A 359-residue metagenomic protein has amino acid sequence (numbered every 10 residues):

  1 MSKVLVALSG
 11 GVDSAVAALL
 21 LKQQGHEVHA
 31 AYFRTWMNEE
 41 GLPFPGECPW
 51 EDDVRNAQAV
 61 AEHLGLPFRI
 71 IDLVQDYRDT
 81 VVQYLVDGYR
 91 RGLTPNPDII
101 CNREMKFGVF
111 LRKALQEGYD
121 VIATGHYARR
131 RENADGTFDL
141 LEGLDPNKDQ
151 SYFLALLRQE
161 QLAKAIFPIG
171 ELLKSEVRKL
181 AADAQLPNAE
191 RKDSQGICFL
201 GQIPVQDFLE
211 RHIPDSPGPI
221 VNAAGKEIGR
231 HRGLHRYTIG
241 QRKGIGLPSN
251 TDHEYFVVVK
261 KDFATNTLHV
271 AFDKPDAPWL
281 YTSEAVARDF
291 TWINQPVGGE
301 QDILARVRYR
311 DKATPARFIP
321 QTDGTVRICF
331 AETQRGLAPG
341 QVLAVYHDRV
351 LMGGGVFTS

Functional and structural regions predicted by a protein language model:
M1-A155, I166, E176, A182 (+1 more regions): ATP-dependent adenylation/nucleotidyltransferase module used to activate substrates
A123-R130, A134-S359: AMP-forming adenylation/ATP pyrophosphatase catalytic core
